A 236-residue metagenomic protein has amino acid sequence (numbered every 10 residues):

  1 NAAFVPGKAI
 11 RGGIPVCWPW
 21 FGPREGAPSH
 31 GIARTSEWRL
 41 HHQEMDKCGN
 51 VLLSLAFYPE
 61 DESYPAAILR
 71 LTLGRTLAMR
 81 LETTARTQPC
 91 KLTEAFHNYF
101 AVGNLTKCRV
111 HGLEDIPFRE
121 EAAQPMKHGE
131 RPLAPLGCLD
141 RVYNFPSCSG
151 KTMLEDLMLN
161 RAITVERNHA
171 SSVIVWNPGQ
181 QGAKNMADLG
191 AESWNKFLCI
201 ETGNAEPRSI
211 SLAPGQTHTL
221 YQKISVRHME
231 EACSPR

Functional and structural regions predicted by a protein language model:
N1-H30: Acidic-aromatic substrate-binding/catalytic surfaces of carbohydrate-active enzymes
P6, I68-R70, P207-L212: Beta-strand-rich interaction surfaces with strong enrichment in secreted/lumenal proteins
A27-G74: Extended, loop-rich substrate-binding clefts of extracytoplasmic carbohydrate-active enzymes
N50-L52, A66-I68, T72, T76-A78 (+3 more regions): Intrinsic-disorder/low-complexity, polar/charged segments enriched in Ser/Thr/Lys/Arg/Asp/Glu/Gln
L53-L55, A95, Q222: Non-heme Fe(II) oxygenase metal-center motifs and adjacent flexible, charged/small-residue loops
F57-V102: Acidic, contiguous internal or C-terminal segments within carbohydrate-active enzymes that form a structured patch used
Y58, R141-R236: Beta-strand-rich recognition/accessory modules
K91, Y99-I174: Active-site/ligand-binding surface loops and adjacent short beta/alpha elements that line catalytic pockets across
